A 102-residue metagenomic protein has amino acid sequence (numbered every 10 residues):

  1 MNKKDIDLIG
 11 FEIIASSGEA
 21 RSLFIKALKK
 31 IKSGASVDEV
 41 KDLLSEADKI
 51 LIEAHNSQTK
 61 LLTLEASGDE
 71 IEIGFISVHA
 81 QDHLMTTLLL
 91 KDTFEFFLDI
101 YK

Functional and structural regions predicted by a protein language model:
M1-K102: Terminal alpha-helical segments
